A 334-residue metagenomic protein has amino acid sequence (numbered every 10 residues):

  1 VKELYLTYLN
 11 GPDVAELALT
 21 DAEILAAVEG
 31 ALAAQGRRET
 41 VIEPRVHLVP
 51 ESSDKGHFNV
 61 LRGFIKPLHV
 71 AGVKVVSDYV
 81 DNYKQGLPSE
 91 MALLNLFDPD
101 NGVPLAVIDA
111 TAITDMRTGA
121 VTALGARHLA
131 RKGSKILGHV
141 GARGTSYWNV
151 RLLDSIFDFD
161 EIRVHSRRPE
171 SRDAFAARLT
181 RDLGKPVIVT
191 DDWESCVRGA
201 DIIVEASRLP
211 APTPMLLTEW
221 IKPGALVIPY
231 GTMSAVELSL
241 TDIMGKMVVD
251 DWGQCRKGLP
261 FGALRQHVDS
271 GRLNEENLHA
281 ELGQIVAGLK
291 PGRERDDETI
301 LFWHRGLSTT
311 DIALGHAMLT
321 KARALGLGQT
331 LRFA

Functional and structural regions predicted by a protein language model:
V1-D115, A123, G133, A280 (+2 more regions): N-terminal ligand-binding/catalytic initiation module
D13-A18, L238-A334: Adenosine-phosphate binding glycine-rich loop
R117-G138, G144-I156: Short internal alpha-helix immediately C-terminal to a glycine-rich phosphate-binding loop in Rossmann-like
I156-D182: NAD(P)-binding Rossmann-fold cofactor-contacting core
F157-D158, T218-P223, S239-M244: Short, conserved loop/helix-junction motifs that constitute active-site signature segments in enzyme catalytic cores
L183-A200, M215-L216: Short acidic low-complexity segments
G199, P210-L226: Rossmann-fold NAD(P) dinucleotide-binding segment
S207-L209, G231-T232, W252: Short glycine-/small-residue-rich Rossmann-like dinucleotide-binding loops
